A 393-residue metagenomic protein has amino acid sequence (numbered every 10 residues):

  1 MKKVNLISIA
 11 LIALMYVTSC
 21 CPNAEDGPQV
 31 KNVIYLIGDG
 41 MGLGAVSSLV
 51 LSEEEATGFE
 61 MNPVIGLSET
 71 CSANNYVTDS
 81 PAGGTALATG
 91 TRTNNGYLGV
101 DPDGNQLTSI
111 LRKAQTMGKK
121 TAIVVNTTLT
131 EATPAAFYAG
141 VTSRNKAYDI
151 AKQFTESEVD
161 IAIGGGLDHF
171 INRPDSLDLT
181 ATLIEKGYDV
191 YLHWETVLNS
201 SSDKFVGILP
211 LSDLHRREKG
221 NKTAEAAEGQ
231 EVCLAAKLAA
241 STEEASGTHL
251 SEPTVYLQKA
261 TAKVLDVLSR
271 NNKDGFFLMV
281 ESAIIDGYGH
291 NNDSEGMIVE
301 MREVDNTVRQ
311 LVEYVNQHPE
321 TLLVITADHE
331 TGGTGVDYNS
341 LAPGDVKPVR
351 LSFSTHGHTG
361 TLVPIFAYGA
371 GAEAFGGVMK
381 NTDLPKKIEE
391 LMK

Functional and structural regions predicted by a protein language model:
M1-L6: Positively charged n-region of N-terminal signal peptides that target proteins for export
A10-M15: Hydrophobic helical h-region of N-terminal Sec-dependent signal peptides in bacterial secretory/periplasmic proteins
V17-S19: C-terminal motif of bacterial Sec signal peptides marking the signal peptidase cleavage site
C21-R173, L177-N199, D203-K204, D305 (+1 more regions): N-terminal catalytic scaffold of extracellular/periplasmic and nuclease hydrolases that process anionic headgroups
Y35, I163, G207-L209, F277-E281 (+1 more regions): Structural motif
A132-F137, D213-A224, Q230-H249, T261-Q310: Active-site His/acidic residue clusters
A139, K146-A147, G165, D175-H249 (+2 more regions): Glycine-rich ThDP/TPP pyrophosphate-binding loop and its adjacent helix/strand module within ThDP-dependent enzymes
Y288, N292-N339: Extended C-terminal subregions enriched in glycine
